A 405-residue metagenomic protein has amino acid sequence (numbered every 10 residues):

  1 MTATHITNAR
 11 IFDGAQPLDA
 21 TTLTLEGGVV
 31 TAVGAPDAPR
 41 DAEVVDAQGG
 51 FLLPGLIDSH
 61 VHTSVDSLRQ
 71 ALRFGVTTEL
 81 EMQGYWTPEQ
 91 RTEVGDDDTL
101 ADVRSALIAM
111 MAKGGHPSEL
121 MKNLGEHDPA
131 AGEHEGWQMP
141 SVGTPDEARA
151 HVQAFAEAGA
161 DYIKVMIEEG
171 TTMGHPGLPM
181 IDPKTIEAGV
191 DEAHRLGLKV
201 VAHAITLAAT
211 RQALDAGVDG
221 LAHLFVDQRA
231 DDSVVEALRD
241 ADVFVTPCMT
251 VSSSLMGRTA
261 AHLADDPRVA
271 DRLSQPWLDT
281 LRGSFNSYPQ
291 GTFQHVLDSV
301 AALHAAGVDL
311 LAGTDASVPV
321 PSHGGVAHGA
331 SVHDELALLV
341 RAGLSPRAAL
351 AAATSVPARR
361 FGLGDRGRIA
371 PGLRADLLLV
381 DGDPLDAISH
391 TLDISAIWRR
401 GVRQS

Functional and structural regions predicted by a protein language model:
M1-H5, I11-L53: Histidine-rich, glycine-flanked metal-binding segment
A9, G28, G49, I57-H60 (+15 more regions): Divalent metal-coordination and catalytic microenvironments
A9, S345, A353, P371-S405: C-terminal cap of metal-dependent C-N hydrolases
G50-Q70: Di-metal (Zn2+ and/or Mg2+/Mn2+) metal-binding site signature of metallo-dependent hydrolases with the MBL/beta-CASP
R69-L198, V234, D240-L273: Divalent-metal coordination cores built from histidine and acidic residues
G75, L214-L221, D240-F244, G307-D309: Glycine-enriched alpha-helix->loop->beta-strand junction motifs that scaffold or abut catalytic
R195, T280-N286, F293-V380: His/Asp/Glu-enriched, well-ordered alpha-helical/loop segment that forms or immediately abuts the divalent-metal
T210-A216, V251-A270, D298, A305-A306 (+2 more regions): Histidine/acidic-residue-rich catalytic or RNA/ligand-binding cores of hydrolases and nuclease-related proteins
